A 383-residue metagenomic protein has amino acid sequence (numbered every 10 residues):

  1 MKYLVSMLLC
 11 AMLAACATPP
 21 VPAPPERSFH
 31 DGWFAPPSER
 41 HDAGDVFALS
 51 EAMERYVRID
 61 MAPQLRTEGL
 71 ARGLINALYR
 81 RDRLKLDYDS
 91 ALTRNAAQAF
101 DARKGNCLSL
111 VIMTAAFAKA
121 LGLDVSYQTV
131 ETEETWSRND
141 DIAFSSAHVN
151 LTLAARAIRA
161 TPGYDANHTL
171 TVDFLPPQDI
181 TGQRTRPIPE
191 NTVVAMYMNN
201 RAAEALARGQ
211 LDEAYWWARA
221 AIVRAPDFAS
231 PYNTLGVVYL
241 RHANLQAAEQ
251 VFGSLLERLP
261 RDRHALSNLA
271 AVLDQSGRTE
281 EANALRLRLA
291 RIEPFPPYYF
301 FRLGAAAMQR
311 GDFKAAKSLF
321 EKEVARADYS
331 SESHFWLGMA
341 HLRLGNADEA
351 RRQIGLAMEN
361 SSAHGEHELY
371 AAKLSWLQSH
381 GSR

Functional and structural regions predicted by a protein language model:
P36-A99: Secondary-structure boundary elements
A91-Y232, Q246-R258, A265: Long, contiguous interaction/recruitment modules in multidomain scaffold/adaptor proteins
T192, P226, P260, P294-F295 (+2 more regions): Short coil turns that delineate tetratricopeptide repeat
N200, T234, N268-L269, R302-L303 (+2 more regions): Canonical tetratricopeptide repeat
P231, A265, Y299, S333 (+1 more regions): TPR alpha-solenoid repeat register
Q309, F335, M339-R383: Terminal, low-structured helical/coil segments at or just beyond the last alpha-helical repeat
